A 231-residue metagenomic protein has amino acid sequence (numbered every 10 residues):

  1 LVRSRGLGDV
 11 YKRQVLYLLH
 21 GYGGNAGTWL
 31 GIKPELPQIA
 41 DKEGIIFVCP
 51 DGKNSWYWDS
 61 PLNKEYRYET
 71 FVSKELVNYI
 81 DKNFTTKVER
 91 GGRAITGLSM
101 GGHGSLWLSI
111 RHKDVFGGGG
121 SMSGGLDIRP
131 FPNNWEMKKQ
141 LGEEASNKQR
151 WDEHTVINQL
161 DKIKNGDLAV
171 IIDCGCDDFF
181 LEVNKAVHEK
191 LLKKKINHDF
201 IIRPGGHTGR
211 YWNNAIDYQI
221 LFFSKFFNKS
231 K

Functional and structural regions predicted by a protein language model:
L1-Y11: Single conserved hydrophobic/aromatic residue that forms the stacking wall/gate of nucleotide- or nucleobase-binding
K12-R13, L18-Y57: Short substrate-entry loop that stabilizes the transition state in hydrolases
V15-L18, I46-P50, A94-T96, G118-S121 (+2 more regions): Structural recognition of the beta-strand scaffold that forms the well-ordered cores of secreted hydrolase catalytic
H20-G23, G124, D173-D177, G205: Cell-envelope and extracellular/periplasmic
N63-F84: Alpha/beta-hydrolase active-site loop
K82, V88-M137: Primarily recognizes the serine-hydrolase "nucleophile elbow" in alpha/beta-hydrolase and SGNH/GDSL folds
E143-L192: The feature captures the conserved acid-bearing segment of alpha/beta-hydrolase catalytic domains
D177-K231: C-terminal catalytic histidine-bearing segment of alpha/beta-hydrolase fold enzymes
